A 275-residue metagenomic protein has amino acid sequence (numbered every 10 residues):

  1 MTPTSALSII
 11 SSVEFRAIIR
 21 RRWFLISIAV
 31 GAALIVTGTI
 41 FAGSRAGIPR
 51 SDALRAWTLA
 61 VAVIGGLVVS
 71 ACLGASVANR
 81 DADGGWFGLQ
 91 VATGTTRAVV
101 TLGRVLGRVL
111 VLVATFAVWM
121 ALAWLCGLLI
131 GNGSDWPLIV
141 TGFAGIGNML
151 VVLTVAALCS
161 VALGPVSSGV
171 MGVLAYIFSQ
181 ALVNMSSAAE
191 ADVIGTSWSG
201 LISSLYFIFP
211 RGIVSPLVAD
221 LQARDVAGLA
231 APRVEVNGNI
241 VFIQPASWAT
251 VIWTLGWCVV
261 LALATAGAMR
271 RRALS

Functional and structural regions predicted by a protein language model:
M1-I28: Aromatic- and glycine-rich beta-strand/loop motifs that create alpha-glucan
E14-R20, L102, I240-P245: Short, Lys/Arg-rich N-terminal segment immediately upstream of the first membrane anchor
I28, A32-V77, T101-G169, S247: Secretory targeting signals
R45-I48, G172-G267: Terminal transmembrane helical anchor/hairpin motif
G85-V91: Short cytoplasmic-facing helical segments at TM-TM junctions of multi-pass membrane proteins
R271-S275: Short cytosolic juxtamembrane segments of multi-pass membrane proteins
